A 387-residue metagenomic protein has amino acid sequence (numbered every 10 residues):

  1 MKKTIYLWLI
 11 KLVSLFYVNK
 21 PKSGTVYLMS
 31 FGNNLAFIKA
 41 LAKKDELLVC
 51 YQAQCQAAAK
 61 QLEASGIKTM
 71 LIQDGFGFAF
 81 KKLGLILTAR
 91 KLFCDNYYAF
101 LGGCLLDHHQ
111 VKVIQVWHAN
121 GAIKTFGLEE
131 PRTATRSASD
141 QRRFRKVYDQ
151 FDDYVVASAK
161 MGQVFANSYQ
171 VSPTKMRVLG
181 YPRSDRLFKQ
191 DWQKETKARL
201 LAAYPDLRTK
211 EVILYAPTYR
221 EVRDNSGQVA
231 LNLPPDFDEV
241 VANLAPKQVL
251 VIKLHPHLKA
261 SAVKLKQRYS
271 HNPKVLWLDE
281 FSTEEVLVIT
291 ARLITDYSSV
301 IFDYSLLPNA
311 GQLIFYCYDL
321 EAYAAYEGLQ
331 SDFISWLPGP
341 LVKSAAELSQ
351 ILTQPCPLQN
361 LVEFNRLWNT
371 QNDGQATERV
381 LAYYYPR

Functional and structural regions predicted by a protein language model:
M1-K81: N-terminal pre-catalytic "stem/leader" segment of glycosyltransferase-like enzymes
K2-V13, I123-K124, E129-E130, S139-N225 (+1 more regions): A nucleotide-sugar donor-handling region in carbohydrate enzymes
N33-L41, M176-K266, V342, E378: Conserved catalytic-core segment of nucleotide-activated headgroup transferases in glycan assembly
I67-S137: Extended catalytic core of nucleotide-activated donor transferases of GT-like folds
Q73-L87, P256-F302: Donor nucleotide-activated moiety binding/catalytic core segment of transferases that use nucleotide-activated donors
L92-F93, D152-S158, V251, L293-I294: A short beta-strand/loop micro-motif in the catalytic core of glycosyltransferases that engages the nucleotide-sugar
Y269, R292, Y297-W368: Catalytic binding pocket for nucleotide-activated donors in carbohydrate/polymer assembly enzymes
D373-R387: C-terminal alpha-helical cap of glycosyltransferases
